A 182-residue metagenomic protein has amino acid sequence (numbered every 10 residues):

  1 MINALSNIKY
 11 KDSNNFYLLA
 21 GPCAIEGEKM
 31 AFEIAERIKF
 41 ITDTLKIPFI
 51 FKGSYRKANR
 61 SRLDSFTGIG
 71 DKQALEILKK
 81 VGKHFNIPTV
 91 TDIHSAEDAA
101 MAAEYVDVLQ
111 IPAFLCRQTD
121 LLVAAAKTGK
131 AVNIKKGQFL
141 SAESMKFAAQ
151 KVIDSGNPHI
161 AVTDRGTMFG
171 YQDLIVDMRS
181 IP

Functional and structural regions predicted by a protein language model:
M1-L18, E76: N-terminal amphipathic alpha-helix/helix-capping segment at the start of soluble metabolic enzymes
S13-Y17, L45-F49, K83-T89, Y105-D107 (+2 more regions): Short, well-ordered coil/turn segments that N-cap beta-strands
G21, F51, A102, I134: Conserved, mostly hydrophobic/aromatic
P22-A31, F49-D71: Glycine-rich, proline-tolerant flexible connector loops at the mouths of alpha/beta enzymes
C23-I25, S54-A58, H94-A96, F114 (+3 more regions): Active-site beta-loop-alpha junctions enriched in small/polar residues
E36-L45, D64-V90, A125-A131, P182: Alpha-helix-loop-beta-strand connector modules within alpha/beta enzyme cores
I69-G70, H84-D98, D107-D120, A131-A142 (+1 more regions): Catalytic beta/alpha-barrel core
T128-G129, N133-P182: Catalytic alpha/beta core domains of metabolic enzymes, predominantly
